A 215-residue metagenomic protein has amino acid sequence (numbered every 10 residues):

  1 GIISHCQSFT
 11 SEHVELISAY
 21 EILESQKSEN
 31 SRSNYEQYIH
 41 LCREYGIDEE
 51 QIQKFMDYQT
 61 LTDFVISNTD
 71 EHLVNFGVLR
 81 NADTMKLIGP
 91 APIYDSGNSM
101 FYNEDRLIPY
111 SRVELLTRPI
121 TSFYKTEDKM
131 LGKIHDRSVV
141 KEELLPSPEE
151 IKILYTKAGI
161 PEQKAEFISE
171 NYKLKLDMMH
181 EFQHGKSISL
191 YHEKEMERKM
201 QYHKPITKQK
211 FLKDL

Functional and structural regions predicted by a protein language model:
G1-N68, L73, G77-L215: Anionic ligand-binding catalytic core segments
